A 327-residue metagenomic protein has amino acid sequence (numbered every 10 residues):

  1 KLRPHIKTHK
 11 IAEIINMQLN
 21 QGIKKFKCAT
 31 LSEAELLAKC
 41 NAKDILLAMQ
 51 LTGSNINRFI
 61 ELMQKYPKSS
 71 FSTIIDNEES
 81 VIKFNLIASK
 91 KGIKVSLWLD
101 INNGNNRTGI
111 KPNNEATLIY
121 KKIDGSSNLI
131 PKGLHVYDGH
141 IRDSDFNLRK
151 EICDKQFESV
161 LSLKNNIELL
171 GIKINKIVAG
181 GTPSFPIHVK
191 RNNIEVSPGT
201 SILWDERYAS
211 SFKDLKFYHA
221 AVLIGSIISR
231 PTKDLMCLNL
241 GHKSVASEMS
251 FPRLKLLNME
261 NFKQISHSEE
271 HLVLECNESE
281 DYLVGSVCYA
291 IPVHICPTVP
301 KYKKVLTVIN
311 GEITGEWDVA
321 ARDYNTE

Functional and structural regions predicted by a protein language model:
H5-D138, R142: Active-site-proximal beta-alpha core segment in soluble small-molecule metabolic enzymes
L36-C40, K90, P186-N193, L283: Short loop/helix-cap segments at secondary-structure boundaries that form the rim of catalytic
S96, N102-L215: Active-site loop/helix belt of alpha/beta enzymes
Q156, K216-Y218, F262-S266: Short Gly/Pro-enriched turn/cap motifs at secondary-structure boundaries
P183-E260: Active-site loop ensemble at the mouth of alpha/beta enzyme cores that anchors a bound cofactor
P231-E327: C-terminal accessory subdomain/extension
